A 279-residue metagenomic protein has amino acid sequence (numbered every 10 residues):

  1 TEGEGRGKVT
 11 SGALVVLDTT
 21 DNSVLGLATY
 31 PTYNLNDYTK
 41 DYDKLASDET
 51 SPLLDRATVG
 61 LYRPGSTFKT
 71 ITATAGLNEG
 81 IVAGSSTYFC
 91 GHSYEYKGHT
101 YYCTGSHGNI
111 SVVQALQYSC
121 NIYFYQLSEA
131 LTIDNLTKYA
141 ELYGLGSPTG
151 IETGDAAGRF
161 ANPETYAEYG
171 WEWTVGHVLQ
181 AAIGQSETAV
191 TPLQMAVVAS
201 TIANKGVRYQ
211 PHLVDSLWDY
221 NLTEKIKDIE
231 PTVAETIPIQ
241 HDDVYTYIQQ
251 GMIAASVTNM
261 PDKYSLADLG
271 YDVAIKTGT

Functional and structural regions predicted by a protein language model:
T1: Serine endopeptidase catalytic core focused on the charge-relay Asp
R6-G7, G12-S66, I71-T279: Beta-lactam-recognizing serine transpeptidase/beta-lactamase-like catalytic domain environment
